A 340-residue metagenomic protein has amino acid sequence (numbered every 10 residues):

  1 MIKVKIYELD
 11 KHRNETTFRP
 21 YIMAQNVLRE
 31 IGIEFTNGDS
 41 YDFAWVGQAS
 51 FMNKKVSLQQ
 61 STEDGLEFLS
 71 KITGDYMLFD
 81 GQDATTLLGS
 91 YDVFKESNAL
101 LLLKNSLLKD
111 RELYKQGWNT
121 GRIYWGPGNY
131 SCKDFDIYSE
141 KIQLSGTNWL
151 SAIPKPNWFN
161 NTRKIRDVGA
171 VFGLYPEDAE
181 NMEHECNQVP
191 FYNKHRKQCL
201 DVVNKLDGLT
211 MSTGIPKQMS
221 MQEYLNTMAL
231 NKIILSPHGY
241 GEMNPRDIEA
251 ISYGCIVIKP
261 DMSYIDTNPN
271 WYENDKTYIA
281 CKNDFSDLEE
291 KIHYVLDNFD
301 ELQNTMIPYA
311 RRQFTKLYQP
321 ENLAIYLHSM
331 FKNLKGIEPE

Functional and structural regions predicted by a protein language model:
I2-E34, D39-P245, K259-N274, E321 (+1 more regions): Nucleotide-sugar donor-binding catalytic core of glycosyltransferases
L225-P339: Catalytic binding pocket for nucleotide-activated donors in carbohydrate/polymer assembly enzymes
